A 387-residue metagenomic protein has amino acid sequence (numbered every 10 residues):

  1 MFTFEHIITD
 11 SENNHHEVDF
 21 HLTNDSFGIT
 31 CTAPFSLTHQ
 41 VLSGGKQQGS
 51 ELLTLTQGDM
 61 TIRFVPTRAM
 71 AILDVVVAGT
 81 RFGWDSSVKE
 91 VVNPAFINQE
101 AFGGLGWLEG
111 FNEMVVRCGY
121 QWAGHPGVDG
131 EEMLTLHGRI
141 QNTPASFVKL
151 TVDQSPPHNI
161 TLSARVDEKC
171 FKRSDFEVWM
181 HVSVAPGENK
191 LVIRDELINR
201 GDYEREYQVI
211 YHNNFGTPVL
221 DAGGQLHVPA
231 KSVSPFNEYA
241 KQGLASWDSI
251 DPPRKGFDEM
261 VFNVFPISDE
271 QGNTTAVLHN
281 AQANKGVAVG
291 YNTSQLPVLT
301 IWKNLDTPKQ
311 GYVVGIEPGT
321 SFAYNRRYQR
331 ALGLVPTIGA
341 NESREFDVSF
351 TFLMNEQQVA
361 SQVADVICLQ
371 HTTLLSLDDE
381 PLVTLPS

Functional and structural regions predicted by a protein language model:
M1-V192, E204, F215-P252, I267-S387: Surface-exposed acidic/polar loop and edge beta-strand patches at domain peripheries
H212: Histidine-centered active-site/metal-ligand motif
D258: Mid-to-C-terminal polyanion-binding domains and interfaces
V264: Flexible, substrate/cofactor-facing loop regions flanked by secondary structure within enzyme catalytic domains
